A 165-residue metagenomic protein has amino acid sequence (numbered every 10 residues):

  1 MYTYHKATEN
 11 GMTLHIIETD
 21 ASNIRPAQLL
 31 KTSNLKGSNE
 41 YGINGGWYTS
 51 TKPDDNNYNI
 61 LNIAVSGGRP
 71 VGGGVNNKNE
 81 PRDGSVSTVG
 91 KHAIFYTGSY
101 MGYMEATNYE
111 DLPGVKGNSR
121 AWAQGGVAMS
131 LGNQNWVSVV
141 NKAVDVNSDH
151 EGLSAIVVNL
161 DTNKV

Functional and structural regions predicted by a protein language model:
M1-V86, H92-T97: Zymogen propeptides
D20-N23, G73-G74, N108-Y109, G132-V137 (+1 more regions): A short linear-motif detector with a strong N-terminal bias
S22, A27-Q28, N56, T107-E110 (+3 more regions): Polar/charged alpha-helical tracts
G42-G45, A93, G102, A123 (+1 more regions): Small-side-chain structural scaffolding
N56-G67, T107-A121, A143-V144: Short, surface-exposed, charged loop/turn segments at secondary-structure junctions
V86-V139: Hydrophobic, well-structured mid-protein blocks that either form specific transmembrane helices
W122-V165: A mid-sequence, solvent-exposed acidic-amphipathic segment
